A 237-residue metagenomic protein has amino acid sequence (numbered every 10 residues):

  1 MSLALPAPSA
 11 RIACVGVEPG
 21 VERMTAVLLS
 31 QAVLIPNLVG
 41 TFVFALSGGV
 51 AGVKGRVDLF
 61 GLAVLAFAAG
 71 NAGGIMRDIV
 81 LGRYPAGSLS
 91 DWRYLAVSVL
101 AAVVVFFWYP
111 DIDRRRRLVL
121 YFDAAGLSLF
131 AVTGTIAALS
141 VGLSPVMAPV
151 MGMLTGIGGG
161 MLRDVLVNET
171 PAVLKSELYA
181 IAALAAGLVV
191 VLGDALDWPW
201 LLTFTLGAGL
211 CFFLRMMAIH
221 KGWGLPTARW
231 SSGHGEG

Functional and structural regions predicted by a protein language model:
S2-L28, W223-G237: Intrinsically disordered, low-complexity non-transmembrane regions of multi-pass membrane transporters
M24-A32, I79-L89, T133-M147, L192-L202: Helix-coil boundary and interhelical linker segments in multi-pass alpha-helical membrane proteins
L29-T41, A86-L100, S144-G156: Structural signature of hydrophobic alpha-helical transmembrane segments
L34-S47, L65-A68: The first (N-terminal) embedded transmembrane alpha-helix
A45-G55, D78-I79, V103-R116, M161-A172 (+1 more regions): C-terminal ends of transmembrane helices
F60-A68, D91-L95, R116-L127, M151 (+1 more regions): Cytoplasmic-side transmembrane-helix entry/capping segments in multi-pass membrane proteins
V64-A68, I75-L81, V150, L154 (+2 more regions): Short, structured motif recognition centered on aromatic/hydrophobic residues
A66-G74, F122-I136, L178-V191, G235-G237: Small-residue-rich segments of transmembrane alpha-helices in multi-pass membrane proteins, especially helix faces
